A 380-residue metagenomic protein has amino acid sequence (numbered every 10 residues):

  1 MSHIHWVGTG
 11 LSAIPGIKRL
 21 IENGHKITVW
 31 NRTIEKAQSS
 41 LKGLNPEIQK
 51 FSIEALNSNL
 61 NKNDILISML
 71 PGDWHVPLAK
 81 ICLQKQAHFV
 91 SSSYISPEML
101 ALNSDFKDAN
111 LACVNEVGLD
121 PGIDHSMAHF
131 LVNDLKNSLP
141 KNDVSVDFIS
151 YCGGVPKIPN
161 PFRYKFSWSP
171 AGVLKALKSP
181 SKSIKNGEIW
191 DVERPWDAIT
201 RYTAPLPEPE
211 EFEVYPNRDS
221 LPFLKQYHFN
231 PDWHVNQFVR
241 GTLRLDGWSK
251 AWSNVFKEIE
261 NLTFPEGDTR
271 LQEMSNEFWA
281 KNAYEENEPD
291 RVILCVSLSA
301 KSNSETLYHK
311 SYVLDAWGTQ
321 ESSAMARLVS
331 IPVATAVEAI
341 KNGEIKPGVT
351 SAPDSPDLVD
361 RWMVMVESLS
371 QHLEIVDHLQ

Functional and structural regions predicted by a protein language model:
I4-G8: Conserved N-terminal Rossmann-fold NAD(P)-binding element of oxidoreductases
L11-A13: Hydrophobic/small residue at the entry helix of a nucleotide-binding pocket
I27-S40: NAD(P)-binding Rossmann-fold cofactor-contacting core
N45-A55: Rossmann-fold cofactor-recognition segment
D64-M69, V90-S91: N-terminal Rossmann-like NAD(P) cofactor-binding module of classical short-chain dehydrogenase/reductase
I81-M99: ADP-ribose/adenylate-binding Rossmann-like module
S93-C113: Rossmann-fold NAD(P)-binding glycine/threonine-rich loop
D134-Q380: C-terminal catalytic/substrate-binding lobe primarily of soluble NAD(P)-dependent oxidoreductases
